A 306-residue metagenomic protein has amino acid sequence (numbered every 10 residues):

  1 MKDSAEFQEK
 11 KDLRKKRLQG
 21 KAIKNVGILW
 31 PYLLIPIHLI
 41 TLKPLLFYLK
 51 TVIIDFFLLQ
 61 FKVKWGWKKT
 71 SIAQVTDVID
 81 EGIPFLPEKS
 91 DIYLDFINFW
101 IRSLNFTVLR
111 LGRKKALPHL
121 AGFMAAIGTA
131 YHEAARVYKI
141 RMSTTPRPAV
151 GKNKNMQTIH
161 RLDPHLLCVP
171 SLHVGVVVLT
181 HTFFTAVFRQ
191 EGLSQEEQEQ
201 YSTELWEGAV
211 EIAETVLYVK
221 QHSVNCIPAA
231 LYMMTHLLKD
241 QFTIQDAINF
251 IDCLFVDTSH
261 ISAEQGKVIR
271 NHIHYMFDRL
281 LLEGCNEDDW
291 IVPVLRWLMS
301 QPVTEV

Functional and structural regions predicted by a protein language model:
E6-D12, K16-R17, L45-L46, M233 (+4 more regions): Non-catalytic, membrane-anchoring transmembrane segments at the edges
F7-L167, V176-E214: Hydrophobic alpha-helical bundle signature of multipass membrane enzymes
R136-M142, L217-L231, R270-Y275: Charged/polar, low-hydrophobicity segments characteristic of intrinsically disordered regions and flexible loops
V176-T180, E211-E214, Y218-Q245: Alpha-helical transmembrane segments that form the membrane-embedded catalytic/substrate-binding core of multi-pass
L193-S202, L231, H236-H260: Functional transmembrane or membrane-interface alpha-helices that line membrane-embedded catalytic, ligand-binding
Q245-V306: Primarily interfacial, aromatic-capped hydrophobic alpha-helices that serve as membrane anchors
